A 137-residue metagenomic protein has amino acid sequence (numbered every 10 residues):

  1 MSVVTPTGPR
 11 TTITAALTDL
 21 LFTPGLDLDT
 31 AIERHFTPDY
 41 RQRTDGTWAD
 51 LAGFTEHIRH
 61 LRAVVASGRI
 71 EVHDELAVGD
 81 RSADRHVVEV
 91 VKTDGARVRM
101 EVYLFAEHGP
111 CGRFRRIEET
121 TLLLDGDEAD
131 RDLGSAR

Functional and structural regions predicted by a protein language model:
S2-G8, A16, F22, T55 (+1 more regions): A beta-strand edge to alpha-helix "cap/lid" segment located at domain peripheries
S2-P38, A49: Short acidic-aromatic low-complexity motifs
D29-T30, R43-T44, I70-E71, I117: Short, hydrophobic secondary-structure boundary micro-motifs
Y40-L61: Short solvent-exposed beta->alpha transition segments
